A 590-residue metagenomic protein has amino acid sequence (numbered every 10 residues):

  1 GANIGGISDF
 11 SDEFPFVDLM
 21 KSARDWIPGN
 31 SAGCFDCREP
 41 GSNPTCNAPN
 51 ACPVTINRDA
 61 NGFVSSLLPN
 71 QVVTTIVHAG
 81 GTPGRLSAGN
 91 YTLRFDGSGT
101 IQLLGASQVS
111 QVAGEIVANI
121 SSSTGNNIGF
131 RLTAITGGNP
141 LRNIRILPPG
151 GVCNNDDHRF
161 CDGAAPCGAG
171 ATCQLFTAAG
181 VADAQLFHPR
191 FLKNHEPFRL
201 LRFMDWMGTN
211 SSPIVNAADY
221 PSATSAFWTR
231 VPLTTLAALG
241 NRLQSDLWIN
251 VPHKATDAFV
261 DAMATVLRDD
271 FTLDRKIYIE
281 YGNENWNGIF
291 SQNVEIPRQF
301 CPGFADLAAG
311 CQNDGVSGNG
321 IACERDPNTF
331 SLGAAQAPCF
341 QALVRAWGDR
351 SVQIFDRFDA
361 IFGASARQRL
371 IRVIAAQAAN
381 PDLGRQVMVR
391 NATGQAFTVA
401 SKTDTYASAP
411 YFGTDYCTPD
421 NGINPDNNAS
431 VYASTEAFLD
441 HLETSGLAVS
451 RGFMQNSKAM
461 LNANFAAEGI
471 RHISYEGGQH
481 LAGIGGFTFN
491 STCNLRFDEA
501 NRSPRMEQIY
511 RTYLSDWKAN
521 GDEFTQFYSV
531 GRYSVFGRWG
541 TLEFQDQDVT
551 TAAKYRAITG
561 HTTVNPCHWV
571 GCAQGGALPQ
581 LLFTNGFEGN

Functional and structural regions predicted by a protein language model:
G1-D156, T172-Y281, W286-P579: Non-catalytic accessory regions flanking glycosidase/transglycosidase catalytic cores in CAZymes
D157-G168: Disulfide-braced loops of extracellular cysteine-rich modules
G163, L236, F583-T584: Generic detector of short, well-ordered, non-transmembrane alpha-helical segments enriched in hydrophobic residues
L582-N590: Ser/Thr-rich, Pro/Gly/Ala-heavy low-complexity intrinsically disordered linkers and tails of secreted extracellular
